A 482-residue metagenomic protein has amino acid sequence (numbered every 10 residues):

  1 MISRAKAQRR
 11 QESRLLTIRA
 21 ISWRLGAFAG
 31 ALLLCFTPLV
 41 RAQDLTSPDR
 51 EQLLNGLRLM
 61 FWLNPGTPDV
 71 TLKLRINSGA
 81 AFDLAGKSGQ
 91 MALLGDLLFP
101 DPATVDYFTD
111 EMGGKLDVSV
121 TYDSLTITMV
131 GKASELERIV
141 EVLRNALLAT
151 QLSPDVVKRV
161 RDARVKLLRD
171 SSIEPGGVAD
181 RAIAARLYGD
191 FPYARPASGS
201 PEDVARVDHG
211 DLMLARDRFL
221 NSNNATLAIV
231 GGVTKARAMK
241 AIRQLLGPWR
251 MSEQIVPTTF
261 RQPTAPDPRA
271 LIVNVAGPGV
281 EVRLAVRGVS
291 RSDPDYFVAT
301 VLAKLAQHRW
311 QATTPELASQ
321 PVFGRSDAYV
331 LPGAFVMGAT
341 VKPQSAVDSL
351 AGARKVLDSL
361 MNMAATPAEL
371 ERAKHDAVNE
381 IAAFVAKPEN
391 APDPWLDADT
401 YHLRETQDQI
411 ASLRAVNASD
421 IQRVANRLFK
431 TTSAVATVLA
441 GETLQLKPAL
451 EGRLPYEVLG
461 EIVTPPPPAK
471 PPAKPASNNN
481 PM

Functional and structural regions predicted by a protein language model:
M1-R41, P468-M482: Intrinsic disorder/low-complexity segments
Q43-Q52, A185-A225, P257-R261, I381 (+2 more regions): Histidine-acidic residue clusters that define the catalytic metal-binding segment of zinc metallopeptidase domains
T46, K73-A133, R138, R195-P196 (+2 more regions): M16/MPP (pitrilysin/insulinase) zinc-metallopeptidase core fold and M16-derived inactive scaffolds
G56, L74, A92-L94, T109 (+14 more regions): Buried hydrophobic packing residues in well-ordered domains
V105, D110-A215, G352-K355, E369-E389: Acidic/histidine-enriched segments that form metal/cofactor-coordinating and catalytic pocket/exosite environments
A163-A182, R261-G279, E316-A318, M363-R414: Short acidic/His-enriched helical or mixed secondary-structure segments at domain edges of catalytic enzymes and some
G189, A197, N221-S222, T226-S290 (+2 more regions): An aromatic/glycine/proline-enriched structural segment found at the starts of mature extracellular/organellar domains
T226-G231, P263, R372-M482: C-terminal regions of mature proteins
